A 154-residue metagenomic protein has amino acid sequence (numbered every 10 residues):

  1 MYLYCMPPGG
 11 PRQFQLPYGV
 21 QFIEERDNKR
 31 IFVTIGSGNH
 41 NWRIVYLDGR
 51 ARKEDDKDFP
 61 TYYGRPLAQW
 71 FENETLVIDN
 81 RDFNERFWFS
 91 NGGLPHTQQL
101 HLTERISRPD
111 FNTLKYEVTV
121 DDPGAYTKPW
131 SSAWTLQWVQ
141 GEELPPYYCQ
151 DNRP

Functional and structural regions predicted by a protein language model:
M1-P154: PEST-like low-complexity, intrinsically disordered acidic/proline/serine-rich tracts that flank trafficking/processing
